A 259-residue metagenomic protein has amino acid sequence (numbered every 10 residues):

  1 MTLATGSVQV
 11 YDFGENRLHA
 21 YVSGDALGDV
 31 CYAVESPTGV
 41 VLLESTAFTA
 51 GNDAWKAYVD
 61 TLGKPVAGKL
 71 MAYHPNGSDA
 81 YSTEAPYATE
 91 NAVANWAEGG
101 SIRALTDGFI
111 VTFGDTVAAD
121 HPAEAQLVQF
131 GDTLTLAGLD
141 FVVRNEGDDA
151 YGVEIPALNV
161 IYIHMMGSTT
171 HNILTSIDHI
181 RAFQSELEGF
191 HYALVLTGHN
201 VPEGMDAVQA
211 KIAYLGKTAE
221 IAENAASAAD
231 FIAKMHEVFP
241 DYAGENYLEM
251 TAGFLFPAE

Functional and structural regions predicted by a protein language model:
T2-V8, D12-F13, A92-A150: Metallo-beta-lactamase
A4-T61, Y151-M165: Conserved beta-strand hairpin/beta-sheet module of binuclear metal-dependent hydrolase folds, prominently
C31, N52-K56, R181-Q184, A228 (+1 more regions): Extracytoplasmic/secreted envelope proteins and their assembly/folding machinery, especially bacterial periplasmic
T38-V41, T46-V93, F190-H191: Active-site metal-binding motif and surrounding structural segment of the metallo-beta-lactamase
V40-L42, A47-T49, T133, D140-K217: Metallo-beta-lactamase
P65-Y73, H199, F231, A243: Surface-exposed patches in mature extracellular/periplasmic domains of secreted proteins
L70-G77, D132-A137, P202-E203: Acidic helix-start/capping segments at beta-turn-to-alpha-helix junctions
W96-S101, T133, G189-L194, V201-E259: Accessory terminal helices/loops
